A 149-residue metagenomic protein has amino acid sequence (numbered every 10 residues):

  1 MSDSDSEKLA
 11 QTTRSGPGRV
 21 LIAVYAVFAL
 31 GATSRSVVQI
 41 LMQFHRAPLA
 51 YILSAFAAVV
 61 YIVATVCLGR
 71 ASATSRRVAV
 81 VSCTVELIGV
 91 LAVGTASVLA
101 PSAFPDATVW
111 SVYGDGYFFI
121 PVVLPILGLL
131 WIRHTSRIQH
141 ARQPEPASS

Functional and structural regions predicted by a protein language model:
M1-F28: Cytosolic juxtamembrane helix and N-cap/initiation of the first transmembrane helix
D3-S4, I132-E145: Membrane-interface capping segments at transmembrane-helix boundaries
P17-L21, V37-A57: Transmembrane alpha-helix entry/boundary detector in multi-pass membrane proteins
V24-V27, L49-F56, V78-V85, G116-I120: Physicochemical signature of membrane-embedded alpha-helices that form the seven-helix bundle of GPCRs, emphasizing
A32-Q39, V85-P101: C-terminal TM-helix exit segments that contain a strictly Trp-centered aromatic cap at the helix terminus
V66-V90: Loop-to-transmembrane helix junctions at the membrane interface
T95-G114: Membrane-helix boundary connector in multi-pass membrane proteins
T108-L127: Individual transmembrane alpha-helices with interfacial aromatic-anchor signatures
